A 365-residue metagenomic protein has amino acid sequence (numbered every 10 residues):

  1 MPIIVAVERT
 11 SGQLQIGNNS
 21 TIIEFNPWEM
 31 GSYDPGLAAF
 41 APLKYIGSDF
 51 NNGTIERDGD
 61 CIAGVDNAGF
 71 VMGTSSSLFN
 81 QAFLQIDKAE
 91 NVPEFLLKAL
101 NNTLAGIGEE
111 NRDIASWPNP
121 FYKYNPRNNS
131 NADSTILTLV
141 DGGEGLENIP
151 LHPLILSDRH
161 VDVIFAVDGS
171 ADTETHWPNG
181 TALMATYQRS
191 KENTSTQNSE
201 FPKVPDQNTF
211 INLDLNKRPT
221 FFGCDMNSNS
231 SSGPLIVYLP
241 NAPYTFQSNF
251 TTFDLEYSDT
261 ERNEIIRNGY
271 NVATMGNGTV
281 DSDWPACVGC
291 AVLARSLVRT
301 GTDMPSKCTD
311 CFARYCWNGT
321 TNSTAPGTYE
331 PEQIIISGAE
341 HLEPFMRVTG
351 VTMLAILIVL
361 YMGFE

Functional and structural regions predicted by a protein language model:
M1-H152, L156, V167-S170, Q207-N208 (+1 more regions): Patatin-like phospholipase A catalytic core
G17, N131, N229, L354-L357: A generic structural signal for short, solvent-exposed coil/turn residues that cap or connect secondary-structure
N148, E200-K203, L342: Selective for proline/serine-rich intrinsically disordered segments in cytosolic/nuclear regulatory regions
I149-S190: Classical protein tyrosine phosphatase
T175-G233: Acidic, Ser/Thr-rich peripheral helices and adjacent loops at domain boundaries
M184, S190, Q333-G338, L342: Membrane-proximal extracellular juxtamembrane segment immediately upstream of a following transmembrane helix
S337-E365: Cleavable C-terminal sorting propeptides in eukaryotic secreted/cell-surface proteins
